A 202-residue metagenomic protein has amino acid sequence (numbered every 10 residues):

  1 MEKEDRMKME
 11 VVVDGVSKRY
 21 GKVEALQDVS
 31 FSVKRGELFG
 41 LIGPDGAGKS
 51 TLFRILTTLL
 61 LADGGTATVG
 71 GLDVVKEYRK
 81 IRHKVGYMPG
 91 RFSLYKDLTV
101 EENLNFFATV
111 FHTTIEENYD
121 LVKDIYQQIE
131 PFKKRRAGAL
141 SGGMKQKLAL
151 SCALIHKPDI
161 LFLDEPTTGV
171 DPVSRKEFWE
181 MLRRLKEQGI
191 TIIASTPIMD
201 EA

Functional and structural regions predicted by a protein language model:
M1-S17: ABC-family P-loop ATPase nucleotide-binding domain
V11, K18-D200: ABC transporter nucleotide-binding domains
